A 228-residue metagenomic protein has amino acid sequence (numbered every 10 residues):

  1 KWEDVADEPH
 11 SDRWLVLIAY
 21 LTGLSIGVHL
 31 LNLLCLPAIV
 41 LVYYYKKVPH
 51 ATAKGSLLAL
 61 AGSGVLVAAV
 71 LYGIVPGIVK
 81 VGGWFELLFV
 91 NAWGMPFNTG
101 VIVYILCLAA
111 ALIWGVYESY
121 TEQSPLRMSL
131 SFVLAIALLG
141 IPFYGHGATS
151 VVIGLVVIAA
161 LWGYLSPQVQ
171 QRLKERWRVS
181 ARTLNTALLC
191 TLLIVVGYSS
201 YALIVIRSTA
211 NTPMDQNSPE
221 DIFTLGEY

Functional and structural regions predicted by a protein language model:
K1-D4, L41-H50, I113-E122, L161-K174: Structural signal for the C-terminal ends of transmembrane alpha-helices and the immediately following loop
E3, V70-V90, E118-Y120, L139-A148 (+2 more regions): Juxtamembrane "helix-exit" motif on the non-cytosolic side of transmembrane helices
E3-G23, T52-V65, S124-A135: Short hydrophobic alpha-helices at membrane interfaces in multi-pass membrane enzymes
A19-L24, L36-V40: Residue-level signature of the transmembrane alpha-helical core of multi-pass small-molecule transporters
L21-V28, F143-G145: Transmembrane helix irregularities
L31-Y43, P76-I78, T149-V157: Transmembrane-embedded, aromatic-rich helix segments that form part of the hydrophobic channel/pocket engaging
P49-A61, W93-V101, Y120-S131, G147-V152 (+1 more regions): Membrane-interfacial entry segments at the cytosolic side of transmembrane helices
N185-Y228: Aromatic-rich transmembrane-lumenal/periplasmic boundary elements in polytopic membrane proteins
